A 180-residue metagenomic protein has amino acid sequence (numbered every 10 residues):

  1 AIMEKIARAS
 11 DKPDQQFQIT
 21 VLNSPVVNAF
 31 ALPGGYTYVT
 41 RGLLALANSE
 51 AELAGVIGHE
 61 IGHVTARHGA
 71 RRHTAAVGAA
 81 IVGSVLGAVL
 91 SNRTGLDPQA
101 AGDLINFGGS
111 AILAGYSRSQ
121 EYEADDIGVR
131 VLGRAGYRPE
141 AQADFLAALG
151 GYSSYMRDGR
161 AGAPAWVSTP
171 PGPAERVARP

Functional and structural regions predicted by a protein language model:
A1-L96, L113, G128-E140, D144 (+2 more regions): Peri-catalytic and regulatory segments of divalent metal-dependent proteins
V39, A124, G172: Residue-level signature of catalytic and energy-coupling elements of molecular machines, predominantly ATP/GTP-dependent
P98-A100: Short, positively charged
G102, N106-V131: Flexible, glycine-rich surface segments
D125, Q142-A143, V177-A178: Conserved positions within tetratricopeptide repeat
R160-A163, V167-P180: Beta/coil-rich, acidic/histidine-enriched accessory regions frequently appended to metallopeptidases
